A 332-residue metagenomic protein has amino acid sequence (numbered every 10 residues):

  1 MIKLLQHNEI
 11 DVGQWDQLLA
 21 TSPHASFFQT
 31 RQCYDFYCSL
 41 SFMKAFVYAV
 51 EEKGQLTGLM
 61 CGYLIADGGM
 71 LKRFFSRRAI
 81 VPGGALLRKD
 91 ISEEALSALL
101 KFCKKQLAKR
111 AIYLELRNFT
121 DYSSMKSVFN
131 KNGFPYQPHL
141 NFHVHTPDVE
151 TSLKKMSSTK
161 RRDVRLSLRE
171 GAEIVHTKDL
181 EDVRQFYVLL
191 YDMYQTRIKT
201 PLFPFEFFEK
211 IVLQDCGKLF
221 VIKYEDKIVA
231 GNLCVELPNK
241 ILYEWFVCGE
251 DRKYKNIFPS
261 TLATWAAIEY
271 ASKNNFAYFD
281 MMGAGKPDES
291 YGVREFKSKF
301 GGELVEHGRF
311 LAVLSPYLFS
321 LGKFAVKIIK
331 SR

Functional and structural regions predicted by a protein language model:
I2-M70, F119-H143, P147-N256: A conserved beta-strand-loop-helix scaffold within acyl/acetyltransferase catalytic domains
L18, Q106, R110, Y270: Short alpha-helical functional segments enriched in proximate histidine and acidic residues
Q29-T30, R77, L87-R88, S158 (+1 more regions): Generic structural "secondary-structure junction" signal
Y34-Y37, A79-V81, K89-A95, L116-R117 (+8 more regions): Short C-terminal domain-edge/linker segments immediately following a structured domain
A49-E52, L56-G62, R88-S92, S97-K105 (+1 more regions): Aromatic (often tryptophan-rich) hydrophobic motifs at membrane interfaces
I65-G84: Conserved acyl-donor/pantetheine-binding loop and adjacent beta-alpha core of acyl/acetyltransferases and related
R78-S123: A gly/proline- and charged-residue-enriched helix-loop-helix capping module
K105-A108, R117-A172, Y278, G283-R332: Terminal substrate-recognition subdomain of acyl/acetyltransferases
